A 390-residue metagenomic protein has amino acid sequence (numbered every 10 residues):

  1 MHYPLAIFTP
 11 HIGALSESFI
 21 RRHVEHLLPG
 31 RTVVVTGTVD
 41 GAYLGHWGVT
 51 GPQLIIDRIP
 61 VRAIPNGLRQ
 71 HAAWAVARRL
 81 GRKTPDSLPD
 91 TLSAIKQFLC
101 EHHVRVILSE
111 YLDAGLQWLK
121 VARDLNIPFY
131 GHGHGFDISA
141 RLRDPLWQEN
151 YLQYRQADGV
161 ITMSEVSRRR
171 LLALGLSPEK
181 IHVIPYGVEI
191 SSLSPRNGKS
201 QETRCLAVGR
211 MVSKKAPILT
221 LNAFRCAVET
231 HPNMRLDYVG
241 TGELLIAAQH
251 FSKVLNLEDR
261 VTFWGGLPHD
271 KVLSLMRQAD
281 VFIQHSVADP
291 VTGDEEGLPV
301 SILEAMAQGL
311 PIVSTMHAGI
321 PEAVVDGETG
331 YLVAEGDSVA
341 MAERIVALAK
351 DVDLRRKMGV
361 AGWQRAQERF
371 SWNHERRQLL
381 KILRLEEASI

Functional and structural regions predicted by a protein language model:
M1-D57: N-terminal subdomain of nucleotide-sugar transferases
A6, I161, N197-R225, D237: Conserved donor-binding/catalytic core segment of Leloir-type glycosyltransferases
S109-A114: Short His-centered aromatic/hydrophobic patch
V166, G187: Carbohydrate-associated surface elements
Q249-D270: Nucleotide-activated donor-binding/catalytic signature segment of Leloir-type glycosyltransferases, i.e., the conserved
R277-E295, L310: Acidic donor-binding loop of glycosyltransferase active sites
I302, A307, P311-S314, V324: Short hydrophobic beta-strand element within catalytic cores of glycosyltransferases and related nucleotide-activated
A323-G327, Y331-S338, A347-V352: Conserved acidic donor-binding segment of nucleotide-sugar-dependent glycosyltransferases
